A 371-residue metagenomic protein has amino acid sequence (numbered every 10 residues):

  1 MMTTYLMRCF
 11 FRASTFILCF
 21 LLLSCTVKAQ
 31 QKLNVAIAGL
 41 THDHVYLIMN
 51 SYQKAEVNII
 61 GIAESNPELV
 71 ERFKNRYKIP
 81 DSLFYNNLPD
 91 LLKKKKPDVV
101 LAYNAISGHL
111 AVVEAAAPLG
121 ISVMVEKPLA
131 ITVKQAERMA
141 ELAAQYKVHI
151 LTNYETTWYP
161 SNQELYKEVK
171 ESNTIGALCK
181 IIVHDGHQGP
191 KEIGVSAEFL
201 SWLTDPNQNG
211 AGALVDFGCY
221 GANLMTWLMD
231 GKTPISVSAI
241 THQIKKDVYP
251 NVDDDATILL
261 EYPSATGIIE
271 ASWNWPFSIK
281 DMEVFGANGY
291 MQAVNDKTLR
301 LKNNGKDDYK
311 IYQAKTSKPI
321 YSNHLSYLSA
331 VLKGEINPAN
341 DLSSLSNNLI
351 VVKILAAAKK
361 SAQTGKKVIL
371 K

Functional and structural regions predicted by a protein language model:
M1-Q30: Bacterial Sec-dependent N-terminal signal peptides
C25-Y77: N-terminal Rossmann-like dinucleotide-binding module
I37, V125, I150-T152, A293: Hydrophobic residues in well-ordered beta-strands that form the structural core
I37, V99-L101, A330-K371: C-terminal helix-rich "cap/oligomerization" subdomain common to oxidoreductases
L69, Y77-L142: Beta-loop-alpha module in the N-terminal Rossmann-like domain of NAD(P)-dependent dehydrogenases, especially those
R138-T156, C179: Rossmann-fold dehydrogenase core element
Y159-I240, I244-V248, G365: Predominantly a Rossmann-like dinucleotide-binding segment in NAD(P)-dependent oxidoreductases
N223-T298, S326-N337, A357: Contiguous beta-strand/loop segments that form the cofactor/metal-binding neighborhood of enzyme cores
